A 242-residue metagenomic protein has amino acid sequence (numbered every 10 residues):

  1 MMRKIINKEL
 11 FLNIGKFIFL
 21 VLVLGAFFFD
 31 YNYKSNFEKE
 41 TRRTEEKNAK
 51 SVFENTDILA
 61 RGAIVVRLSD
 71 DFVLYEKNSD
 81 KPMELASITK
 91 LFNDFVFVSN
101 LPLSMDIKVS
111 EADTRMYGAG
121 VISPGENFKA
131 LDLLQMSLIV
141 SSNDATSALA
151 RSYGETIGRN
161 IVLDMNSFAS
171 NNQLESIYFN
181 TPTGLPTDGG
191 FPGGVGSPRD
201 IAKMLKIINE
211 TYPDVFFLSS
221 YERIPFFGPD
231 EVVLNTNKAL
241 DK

Functional and structural regions predicted by a protein language model:
M1-I14: N-terminal Lys/Arg-rich, disordered targeting/topogenic segments
N13-F28: Hydrophobic membrane-insertion alpha-helices, especially the h-region of bacterial N-terminal signal peptides
K16, K34-G62, G154-K242: Penicillin-recognizing serine hydrolase domain
N36-M83, S99-L103, R115: Short pre-catalytic segments that frame enzyme active sites
D70-D71, E84-V109, I201: Active-site SXXK
S99-A112, Y212-S220: Short, well-structured active-site flanking segments
K108-P124, M165-Y178: Active-site helix/loop module of the DD-peptidase/beta-lactamase fold, centered on the serine-lysine SxxK catalytic
M116-S152, V233-K242: Conserved catalytic neighborhood of penicillin-recognizing serine enzymes
